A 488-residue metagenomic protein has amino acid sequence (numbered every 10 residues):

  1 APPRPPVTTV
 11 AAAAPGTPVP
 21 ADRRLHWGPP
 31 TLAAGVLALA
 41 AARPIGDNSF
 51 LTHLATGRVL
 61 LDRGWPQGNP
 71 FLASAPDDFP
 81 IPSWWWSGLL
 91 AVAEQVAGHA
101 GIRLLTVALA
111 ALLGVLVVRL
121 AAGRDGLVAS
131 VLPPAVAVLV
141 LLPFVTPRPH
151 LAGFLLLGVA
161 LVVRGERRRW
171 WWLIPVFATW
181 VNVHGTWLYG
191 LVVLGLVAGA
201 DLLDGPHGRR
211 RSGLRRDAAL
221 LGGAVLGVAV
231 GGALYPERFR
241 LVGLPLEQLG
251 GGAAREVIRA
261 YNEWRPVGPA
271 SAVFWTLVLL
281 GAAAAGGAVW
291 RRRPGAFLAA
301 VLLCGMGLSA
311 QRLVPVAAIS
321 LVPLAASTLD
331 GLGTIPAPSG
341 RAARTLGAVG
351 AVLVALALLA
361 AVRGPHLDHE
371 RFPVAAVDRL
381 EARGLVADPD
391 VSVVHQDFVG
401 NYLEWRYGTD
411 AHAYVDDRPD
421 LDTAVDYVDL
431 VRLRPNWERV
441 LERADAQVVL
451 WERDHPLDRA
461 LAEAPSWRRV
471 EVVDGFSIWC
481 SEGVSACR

Functional and structural regions predicted by a protein language model:
L37, A137-L141, G158-V163, W170-G185 (+3 more regions): Membrane-interface alpha helices of multi-pass inner-membrane proteins
P44-I45, S49, L61-P66, A75 (+2 more regions): Transmembrane catalytic cores of multi-pass membrane glycosyltransferases and polysaccharide-assembly enzymes
P76-A100: Short hydrophobic/aromatic helix or loop-helix immediately within or flanking a transmembrane segment in polytopic
L104-G123: Transmembrane-helix motifs of polytopic, lipid-linked glycan transferases
L116, A137-V140, A152-R167, G195-A198 (+2 more regions): Specific aromatic-rich, kink-prone transmembrane helix
P338-L385, F398-N401, Y407-D410, P419 (+1 more regions): Membrane-proximal, lumen/periplasm-facing interface regions of secretory-pathway glyco- and lipid-modifying enzymes
L385-A424, E442, A446-R453, W479: Short periplasmic/luminal acceptor-recognition loop of GT-C membrane glycosyltransferases, typified by
D426-E482: Periplasmic/luminal catalytic loop of GT-C fold multi-pass membrane glycosyltransferases that transfer sugars from
